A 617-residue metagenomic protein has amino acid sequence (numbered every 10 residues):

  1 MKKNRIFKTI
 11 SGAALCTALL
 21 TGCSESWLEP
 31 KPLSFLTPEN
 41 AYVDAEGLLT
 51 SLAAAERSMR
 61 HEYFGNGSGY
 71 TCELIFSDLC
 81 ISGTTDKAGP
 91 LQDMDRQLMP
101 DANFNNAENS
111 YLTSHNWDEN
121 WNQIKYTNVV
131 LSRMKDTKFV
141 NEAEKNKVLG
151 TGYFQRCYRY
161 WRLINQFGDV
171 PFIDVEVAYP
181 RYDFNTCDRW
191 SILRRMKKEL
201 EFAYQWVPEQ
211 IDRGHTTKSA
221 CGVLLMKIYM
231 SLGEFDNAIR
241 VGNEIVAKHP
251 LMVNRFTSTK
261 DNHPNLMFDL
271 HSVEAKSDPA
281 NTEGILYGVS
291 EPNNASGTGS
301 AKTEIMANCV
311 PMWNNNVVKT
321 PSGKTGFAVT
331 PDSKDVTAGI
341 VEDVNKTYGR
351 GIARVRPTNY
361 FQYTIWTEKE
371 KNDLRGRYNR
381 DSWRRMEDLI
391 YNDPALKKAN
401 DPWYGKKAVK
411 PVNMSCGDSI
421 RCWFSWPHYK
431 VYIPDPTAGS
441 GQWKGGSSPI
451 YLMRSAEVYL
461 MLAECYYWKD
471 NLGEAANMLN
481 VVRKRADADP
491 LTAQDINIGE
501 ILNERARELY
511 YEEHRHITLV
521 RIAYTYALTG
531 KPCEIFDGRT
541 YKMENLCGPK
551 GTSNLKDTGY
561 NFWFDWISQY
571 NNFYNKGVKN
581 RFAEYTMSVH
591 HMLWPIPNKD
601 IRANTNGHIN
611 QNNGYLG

Functional and structural regions predicted by a protein language model:
M1-T21: Sec-dependent bacterial lipoprotein signal peptides
C23-S24, N120-W121, R195, D261-K334 (+4 more regions): Long, intrinsically disordered, low-complexity segments
S24-P90, Y229-P402: An aromatic- and glycine-enriched ligand-binding surface/loop that stacks and positions planar moieties
F35-T37, D44-A53, R57-G67, D86-Q166 (+3 more regions): Conserved, well-structured interaction surfaces
G349-V482: C-terminal substrate/ligand-recognition segments
